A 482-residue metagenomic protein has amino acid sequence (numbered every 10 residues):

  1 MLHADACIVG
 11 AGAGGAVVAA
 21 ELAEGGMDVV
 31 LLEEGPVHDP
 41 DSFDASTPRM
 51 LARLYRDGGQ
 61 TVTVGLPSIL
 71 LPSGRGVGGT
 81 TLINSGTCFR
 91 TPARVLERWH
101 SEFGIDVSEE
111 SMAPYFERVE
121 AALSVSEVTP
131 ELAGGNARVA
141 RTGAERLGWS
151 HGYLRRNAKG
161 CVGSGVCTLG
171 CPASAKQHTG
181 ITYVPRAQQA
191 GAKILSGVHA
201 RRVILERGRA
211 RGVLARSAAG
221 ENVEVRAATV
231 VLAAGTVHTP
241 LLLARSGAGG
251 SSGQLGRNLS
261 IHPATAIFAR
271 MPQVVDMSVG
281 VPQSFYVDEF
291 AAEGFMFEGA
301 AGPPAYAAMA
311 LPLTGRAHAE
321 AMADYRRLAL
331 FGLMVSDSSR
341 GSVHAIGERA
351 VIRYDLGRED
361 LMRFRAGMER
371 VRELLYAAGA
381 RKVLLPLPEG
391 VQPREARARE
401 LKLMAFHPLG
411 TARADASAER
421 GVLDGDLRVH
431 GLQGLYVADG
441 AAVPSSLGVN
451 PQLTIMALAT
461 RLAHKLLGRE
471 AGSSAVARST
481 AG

Functional and structural regions predicted by a protein language model:
M1-R98, D106-E110, S251-P272, M277-G280 (+2 more regions): N-terminal glycine-rich phosphate/pyrophosphate-binding loop and immediately adjacent elements
H3, L154-R155, G160-G170, S174 (+3 more regions): A glycine-rich dinucleotide-binding beta-alpha-beta segment and adjacent secondary-structure elements that constitute
G12-A13, V237, A442: Residue-level detector of alpha-helix initiation sites
E21-E24, D28, G35-P40, Q189 (+5 more regions): Glycine-rich loop(s) and the adjacent beta-strand/alpha-helix scaffold that form part
G74-V77, T81-C161, L333, D355: Rossmann-like flavin
N84, S252-E369, E373, V391 (+5 more regions): FAD cofactor-binding and catalytic pocket of flavoenzymes
V166-A228: Helical element adjacent to the flavin cofactor pocket in flavoenzyme catalytic cores
P444-H464: A conserved FAD-binding loop/helix module that cradles the flavin
